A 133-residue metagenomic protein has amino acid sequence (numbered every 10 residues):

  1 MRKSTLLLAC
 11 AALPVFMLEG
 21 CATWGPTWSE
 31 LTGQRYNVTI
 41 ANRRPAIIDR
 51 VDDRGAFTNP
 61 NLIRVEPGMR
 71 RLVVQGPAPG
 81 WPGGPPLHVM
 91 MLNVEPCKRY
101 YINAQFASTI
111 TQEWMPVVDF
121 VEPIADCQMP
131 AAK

Functional and structural regions predicted by a protein language model:
M1-A22: Sec-dependent bacterial lipoprotein signal peptides
C21-K133: Short loop/turn and low-complexity linker motifs enriched in small/turn-promoting residues
